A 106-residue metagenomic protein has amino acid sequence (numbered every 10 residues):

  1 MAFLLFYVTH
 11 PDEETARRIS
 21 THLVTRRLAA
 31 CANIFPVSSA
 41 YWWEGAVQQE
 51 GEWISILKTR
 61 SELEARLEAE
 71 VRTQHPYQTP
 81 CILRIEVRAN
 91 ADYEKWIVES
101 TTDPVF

Functional and structural regions predicted by a protein language model:
M1-F106: Positively charged, small/polar-rich N-terminal and surface patches that mediate targeting and assembly and bind
